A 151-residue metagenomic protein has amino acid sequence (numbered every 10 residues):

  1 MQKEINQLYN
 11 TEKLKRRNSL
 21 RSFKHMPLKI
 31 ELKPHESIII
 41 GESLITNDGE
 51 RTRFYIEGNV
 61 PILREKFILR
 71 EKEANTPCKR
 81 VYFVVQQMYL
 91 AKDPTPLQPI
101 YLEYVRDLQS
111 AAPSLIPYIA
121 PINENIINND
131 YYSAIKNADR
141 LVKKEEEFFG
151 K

Functional and structural regions predicted by a protein language model:
Q2-K151: Terminal leader/tail segments of proteins
